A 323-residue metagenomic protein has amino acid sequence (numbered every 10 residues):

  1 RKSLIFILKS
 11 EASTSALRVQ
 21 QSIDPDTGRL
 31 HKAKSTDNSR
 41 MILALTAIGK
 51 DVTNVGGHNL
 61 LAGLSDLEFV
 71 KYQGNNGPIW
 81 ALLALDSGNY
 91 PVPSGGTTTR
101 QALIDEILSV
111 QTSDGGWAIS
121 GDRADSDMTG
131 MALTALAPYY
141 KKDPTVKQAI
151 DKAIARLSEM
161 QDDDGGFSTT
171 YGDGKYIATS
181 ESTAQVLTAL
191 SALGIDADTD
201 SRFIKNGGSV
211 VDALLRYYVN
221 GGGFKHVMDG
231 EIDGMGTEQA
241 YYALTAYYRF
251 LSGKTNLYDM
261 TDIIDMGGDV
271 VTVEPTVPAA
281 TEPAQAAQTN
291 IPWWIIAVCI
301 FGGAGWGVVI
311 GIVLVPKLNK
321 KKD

Functional and structural regions predicted by a protein language model:
R1-K2, D26-T53, V70-G96, R100 (+4 more regions): An alpha-helical repeat/solenoid feature that recognizes helix-turn-helix modules
K2-S3, V313: Ser/Thr/Asn(+Pro)-rich, low-complexity disordered segments
S3-S13, T53-N59, T98-T99: Helix-turn-helix repeat elements of alpha-solenoid scaffolds
N59-A62, T98, L103, A149-A153 (+2 more regions): Alpha-helical scaffold repeats of the Armadillo/HEAT/TPR superfamily
L60-G74: Asp-box/WD-like beta-propeller blade repeats and closely related beta-sheet repeat scaffolds
L251, T255-W293: C-terminal low-complexity, Ser/Thr- and acidic/Pro-rich disordered "stalk" regions positioned immediately N-terminal
G302-D323: C-terminal membrane-anchoring or membrane-association module
